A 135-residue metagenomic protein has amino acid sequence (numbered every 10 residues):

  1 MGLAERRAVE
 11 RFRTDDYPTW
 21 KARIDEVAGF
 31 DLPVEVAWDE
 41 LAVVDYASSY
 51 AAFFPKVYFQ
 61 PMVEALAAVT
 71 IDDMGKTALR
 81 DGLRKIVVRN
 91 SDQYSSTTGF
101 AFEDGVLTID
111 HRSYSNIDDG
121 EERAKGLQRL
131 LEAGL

Functional and structural regions predicted by a protein language model:
M1-D15: N-terminal leader/targeting segments
A8-F12, F30-V36, F100: Generic structural motif
A8-F12, W20-R23, P61, A65 (+1 more regions): Charge-rich, solvent-exposed alpha-helical interaction surfaces
D15-E26, F30-V34: Acidic, contiguous N-terminal accessory segments
F30-K56: Acidic/histidine-rich, surface-exposed loop or edge segments in extracytoplasmic proteins
Y46-I117: Auxiliary, metal-adjacent structural segments of Zn-dependent hydrolase domains
I109-R112, N116-L135: Active-site recognition of the HExxH zinc-binding catalytic motif
